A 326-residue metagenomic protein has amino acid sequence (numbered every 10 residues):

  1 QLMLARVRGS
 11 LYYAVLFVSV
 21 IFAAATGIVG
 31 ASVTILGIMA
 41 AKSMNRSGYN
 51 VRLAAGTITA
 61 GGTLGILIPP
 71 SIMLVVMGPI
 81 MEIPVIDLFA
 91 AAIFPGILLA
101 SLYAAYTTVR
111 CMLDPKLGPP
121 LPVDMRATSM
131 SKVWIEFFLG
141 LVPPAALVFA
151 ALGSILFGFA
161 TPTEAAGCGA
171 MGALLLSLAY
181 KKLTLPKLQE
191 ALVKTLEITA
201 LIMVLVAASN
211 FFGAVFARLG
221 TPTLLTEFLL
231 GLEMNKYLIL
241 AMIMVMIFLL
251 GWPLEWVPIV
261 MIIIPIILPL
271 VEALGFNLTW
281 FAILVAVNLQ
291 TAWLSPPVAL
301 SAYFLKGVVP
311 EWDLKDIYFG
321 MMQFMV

Functional and structural regions predicted by a protein language model:
Q1-V326: Alpha-helical transmembrane segments of multi-pass membrane transport proteins
